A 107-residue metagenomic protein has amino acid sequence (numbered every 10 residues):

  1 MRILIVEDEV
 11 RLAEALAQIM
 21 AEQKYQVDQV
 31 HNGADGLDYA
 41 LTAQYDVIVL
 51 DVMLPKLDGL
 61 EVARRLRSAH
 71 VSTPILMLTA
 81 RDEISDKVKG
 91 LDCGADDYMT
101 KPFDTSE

Functional and structural regions predicted by a protein language model:
M1-E107: N-terminal/domain-start alpha-helical segments
